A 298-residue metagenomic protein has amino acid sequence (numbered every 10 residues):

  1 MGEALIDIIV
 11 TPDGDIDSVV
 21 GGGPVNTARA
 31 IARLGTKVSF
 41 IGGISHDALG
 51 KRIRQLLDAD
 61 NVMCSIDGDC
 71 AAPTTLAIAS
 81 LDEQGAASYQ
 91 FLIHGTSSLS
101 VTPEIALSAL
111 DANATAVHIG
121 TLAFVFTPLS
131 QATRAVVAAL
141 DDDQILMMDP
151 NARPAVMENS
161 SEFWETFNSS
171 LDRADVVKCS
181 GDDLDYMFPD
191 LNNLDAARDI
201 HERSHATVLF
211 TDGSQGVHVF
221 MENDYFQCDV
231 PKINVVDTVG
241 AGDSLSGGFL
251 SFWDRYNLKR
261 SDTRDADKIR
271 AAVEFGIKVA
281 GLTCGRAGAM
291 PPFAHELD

Functional and structural regions predicted by a protein language model:
M1-V62: Glycine-rich phosphate/adenosyl-contacting loop at the front of the ribokinase-like
G2-A4, G23, L122, P150 (+1 more regions): Active-site metal-binding loops of divalent metal-dependent hydrolases
D13-S18, H94, D262-T263: Short glycine-enriched, charge-decorated loop/helix-capping segments at active-site entrances that position
R29, L76-S80, G216-F220: Short beta-strand scaffold segments in enzyme catalytic cores
I31, S180, G242: Short, conserved phosphate/pyrophosphate- and ester-handling motifs at nucleotide-, phospho-/glycolipid
K37-T121, L146: Conserved N-terminal subdomain of the carbohydrate kinase-like
A116, T121-D199, A206, Q215-G216: Conserved beta-alpha-beta core of the PfkB/ribokinase-like small-molecule kinase fold
P189-D298: Conserved phosphate-binding/catalytic region of the ribokinase-like
